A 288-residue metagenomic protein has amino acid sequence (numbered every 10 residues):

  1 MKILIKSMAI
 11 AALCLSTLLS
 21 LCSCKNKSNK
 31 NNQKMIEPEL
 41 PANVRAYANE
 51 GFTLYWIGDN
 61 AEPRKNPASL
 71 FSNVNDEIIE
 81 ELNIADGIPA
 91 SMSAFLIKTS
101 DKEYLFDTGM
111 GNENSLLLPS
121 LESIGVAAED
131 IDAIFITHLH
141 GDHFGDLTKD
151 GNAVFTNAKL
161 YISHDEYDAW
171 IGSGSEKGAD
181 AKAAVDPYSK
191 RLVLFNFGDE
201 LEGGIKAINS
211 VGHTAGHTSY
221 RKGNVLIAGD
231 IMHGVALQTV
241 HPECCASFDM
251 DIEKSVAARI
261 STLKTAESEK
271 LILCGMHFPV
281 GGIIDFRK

Functional and structural regions predicted by a protein language model:
M1-A11: Bacterial N-terminal signal peptides that target proteins for export
S20-S23: C-terminal motif of bacterial Sec signal peptides marking the signal peptidase cleavage site
K25-N32: Bacterial lipoprotein signal-peptidase II cleavage site
P41-S123, S219-I231: Conserved beta-strand hairpin/beta-sheet module of binuclear metal-dependent hydrolase folds, prominently
K65, T108-S189: Active-site HxH/HxHxD metal-binding segment of metal-dependent hydrolases
L105-T108, D132-D142, Y161-S163, N209-G212 (+4 more regions): Active-site neighborhood of phospho(di)ester-bond hydrolases with catalytic His/Asp-centered motifs
K159-N209, T214, K254-K270: Metallo-beta-lactamase
A215, N224-K288: Cap/insert and terminal regions of metallo-dependent hydrolase folds
